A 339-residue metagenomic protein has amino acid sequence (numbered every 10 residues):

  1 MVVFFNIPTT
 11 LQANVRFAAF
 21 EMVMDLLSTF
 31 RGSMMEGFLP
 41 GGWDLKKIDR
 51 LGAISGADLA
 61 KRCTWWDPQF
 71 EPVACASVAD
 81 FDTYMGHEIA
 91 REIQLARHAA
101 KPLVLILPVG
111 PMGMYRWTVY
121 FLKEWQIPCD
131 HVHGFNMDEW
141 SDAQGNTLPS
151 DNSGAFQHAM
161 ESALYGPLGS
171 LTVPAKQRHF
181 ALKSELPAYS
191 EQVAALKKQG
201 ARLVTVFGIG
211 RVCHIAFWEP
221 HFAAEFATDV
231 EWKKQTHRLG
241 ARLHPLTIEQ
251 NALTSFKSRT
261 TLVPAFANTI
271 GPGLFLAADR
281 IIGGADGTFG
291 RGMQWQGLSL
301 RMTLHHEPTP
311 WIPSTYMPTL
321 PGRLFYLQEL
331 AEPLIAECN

Functional and structural regions predicted by a protein language model:
I7, L11, F17-D49, L59 (+5 more regions): ATP/nucleoside-binding phosphotransfer catalytic cores, i.e., glycine-rich phosphate-binding loops
G52-V73, D80, I127-V206, T261-L262 (+1 more regions): Ligand-binding beta-strand-loop-alpha-helix segment within the catalytic cores of soluble metabolic enzymes
Q94-Q126: Glycine-rich N-terminal segment of FAD-binding domains in flavoprotein oxidoreductases, spanning the beta-loop-helix
L105-Y115, I209-H214, F289-G290: Gly/Ser/Thr-rich loops at beta-strand to alpha-helix junctions that form or flank small-molecule/cofactor-binding
T118-C129, D151-G154, P220-D229: A glycine- and small-aliphatic-rich helix-loop capping segment at beta-alpha/alpha-beta transitions that lines
S190-E191, I215-V230, M293-G297, A336: A short secondary-structure junction signal
L196-A224: A glycine-rich beta-strand to alpha-helix segment that forms a phosphate/ribose-binding loop at ligand/cofactor sites
A216-P264: Class I SAM-dependent methyltransferase SAM-binding "motif I" and its flanking Rossmann-like core
